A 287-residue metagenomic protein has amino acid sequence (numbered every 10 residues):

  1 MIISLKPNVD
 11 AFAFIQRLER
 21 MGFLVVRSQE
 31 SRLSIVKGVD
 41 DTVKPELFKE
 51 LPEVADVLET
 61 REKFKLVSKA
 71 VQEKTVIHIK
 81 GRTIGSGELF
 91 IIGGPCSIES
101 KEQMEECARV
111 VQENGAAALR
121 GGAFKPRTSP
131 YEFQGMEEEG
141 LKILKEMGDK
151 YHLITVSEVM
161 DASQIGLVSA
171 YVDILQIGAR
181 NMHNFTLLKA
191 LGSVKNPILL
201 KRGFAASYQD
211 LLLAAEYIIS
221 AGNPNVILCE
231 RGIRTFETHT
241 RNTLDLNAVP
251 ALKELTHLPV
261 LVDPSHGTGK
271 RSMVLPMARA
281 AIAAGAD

Functional and structural regions predicted by a protein language model:
M1-I91: Non-catalytic terminal accessory/regulatory regions of metabolic enzymes
F48, G94, L119, V168 (+2 more regions): Conserved, mostly hydrophobic/aromatic
I79, V194-D287: Catalytic alpha/beta core domains of metabolic enzymes, predominantly
G87-L89, G115-A117, D149-I154, Y171-D173 (+4 more regions): Short, well-ordered coil/turn segments that N-cap beta-strands
L89-E106, S129-G135, I154-E158, A179 (+2 more regions): Active-site mouth loops of central-metabolism enzymes
R120-E138: Glycine-rich, proline-tolerant flexible connector loops at the mouths of alpha/beta enzymes
F133-S157, L191-P197, L246-V260: Alpha-helix-loop-beta-strand connector modules within alpha/beta enzyme cores
M136, L153-S163, D173-N184, P197-Y208 (+2 more regions): Catalytic beta/alpha-barrel core
